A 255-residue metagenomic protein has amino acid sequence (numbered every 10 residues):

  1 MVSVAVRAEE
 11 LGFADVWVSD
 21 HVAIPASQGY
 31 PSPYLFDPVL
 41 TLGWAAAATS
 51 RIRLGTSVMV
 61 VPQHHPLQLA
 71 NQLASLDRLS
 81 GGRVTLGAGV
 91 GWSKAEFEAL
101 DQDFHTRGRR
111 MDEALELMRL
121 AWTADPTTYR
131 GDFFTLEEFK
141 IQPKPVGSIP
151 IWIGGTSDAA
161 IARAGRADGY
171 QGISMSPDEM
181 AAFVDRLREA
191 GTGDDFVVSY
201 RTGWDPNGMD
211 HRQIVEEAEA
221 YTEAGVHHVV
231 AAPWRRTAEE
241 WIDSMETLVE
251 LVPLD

Functional and structural regions predicted by a protein language model:
M1-A48, K144-I149, D178, W234-R235 (+2 more regions): N-terminal beta1-alpha1-beta2 module of alpha/beta enzyme domains
M1-A8, Q68, Q72-L73, I153-R163 (+2 more regions): Short, acidic/polar
V2-S19, R163-I173, A220-H227: Catalytic domains of carbohydrate-active enzymes, especially glycoside hydrolases
E9-E10, L42-R51, L73-R83, G165 (+2 more regions): Acidic (Asp/Glu)-rich catalytic clusters
V16-V18, R53-T56, V84-A88, I151-G154 (+3 more regions): Hydrophobic faces of well-ordered beta-strands that scaffold small-molecule active sites in alpha/beta enzyme cores
I24-P25, S32-L35, V61-L67, I173-A181 (+2 more regions): Acidic-and-aromatic substrate-binding clefts and catalytic sites of carbohydrate-active enzymes
I24-Y30, T56, P62-A167, F183 (+2 more regions): Internal, glycine-rich beta/alpha segment that forms the wall or movable "lid" of small-molecule/cofactor binding
V184, R188-M209, H227: Catalytic-face loop-and-helix region of soluble metabolic enzyme cores
